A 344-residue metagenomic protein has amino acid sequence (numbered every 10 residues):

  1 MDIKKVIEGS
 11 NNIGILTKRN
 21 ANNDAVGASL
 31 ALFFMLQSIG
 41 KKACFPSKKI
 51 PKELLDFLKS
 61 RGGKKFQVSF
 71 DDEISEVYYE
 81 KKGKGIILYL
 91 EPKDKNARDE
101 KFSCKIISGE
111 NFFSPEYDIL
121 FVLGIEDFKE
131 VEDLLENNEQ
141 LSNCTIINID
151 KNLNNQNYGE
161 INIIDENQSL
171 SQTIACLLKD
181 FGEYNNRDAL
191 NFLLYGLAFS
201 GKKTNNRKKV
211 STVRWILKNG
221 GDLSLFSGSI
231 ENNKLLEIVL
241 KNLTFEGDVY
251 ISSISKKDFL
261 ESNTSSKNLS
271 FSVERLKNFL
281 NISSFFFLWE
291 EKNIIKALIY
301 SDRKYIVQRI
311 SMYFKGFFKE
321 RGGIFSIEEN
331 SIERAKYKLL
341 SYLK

Functional and structural regions predicted by a protein language model:
M1-K234, T244-K344: Replace "Mg2+/Mn2+-dependent" with "divalent metal-dependent
